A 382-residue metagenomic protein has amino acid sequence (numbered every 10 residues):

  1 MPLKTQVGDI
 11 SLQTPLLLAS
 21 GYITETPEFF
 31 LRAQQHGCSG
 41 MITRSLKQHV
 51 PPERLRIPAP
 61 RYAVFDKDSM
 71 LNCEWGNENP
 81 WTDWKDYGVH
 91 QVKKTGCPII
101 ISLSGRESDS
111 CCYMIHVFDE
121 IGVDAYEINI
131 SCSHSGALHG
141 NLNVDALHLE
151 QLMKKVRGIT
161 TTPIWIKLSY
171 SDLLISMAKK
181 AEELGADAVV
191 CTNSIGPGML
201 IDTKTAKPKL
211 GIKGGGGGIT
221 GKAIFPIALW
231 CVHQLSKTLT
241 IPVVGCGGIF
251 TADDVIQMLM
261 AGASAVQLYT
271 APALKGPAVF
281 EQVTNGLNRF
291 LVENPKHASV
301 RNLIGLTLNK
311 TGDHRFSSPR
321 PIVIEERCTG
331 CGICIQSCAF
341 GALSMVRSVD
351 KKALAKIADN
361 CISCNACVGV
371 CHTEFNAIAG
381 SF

Functional and structural regions predicted by a protein language model:
P2-Q6, T26-T95: Glycine-rich, positively charged N-terminal anion/phosphate-binding segment
G21-I23, S102-R106, L168-L173, F225 (+2 more regions): Glycine-rich beta-to-alpha transition loops that act as phosphate-gripper elements at the mouths of alpha/beta enzyme
E28-R32, D109-E120, S171-L184, V232-T238 (+1 more regions): Catalytic cores of alpha/beta
T43-Q48, I128-G136, A188-G198, G248-Q282 (+2 more regions): Glycine-rich phosphate-binding active-site loops on the catalytic face of alpha/beta enzymes
P51-K67, L200-G217, L259, A271-H297: C-terminal helical cap(s) of enzyme catalytic domains, especially alpha/beta-barrels
A59, D66-N141: Active-site beta->alpha loop and helix N-cap motifs at the rims of alpha/beta catalytic domains
S69-W75, N79, S133-H148, M177-K237 (+2 more regions): Glycine/Thr-rich beta-alpha phosphate-binding loop at enzyme active sites
I333-D350, A366-F382: Iron-sulfur cluster-binding cysteine motifs and their immediate structural context in ferredoxin-like electron-transfer
